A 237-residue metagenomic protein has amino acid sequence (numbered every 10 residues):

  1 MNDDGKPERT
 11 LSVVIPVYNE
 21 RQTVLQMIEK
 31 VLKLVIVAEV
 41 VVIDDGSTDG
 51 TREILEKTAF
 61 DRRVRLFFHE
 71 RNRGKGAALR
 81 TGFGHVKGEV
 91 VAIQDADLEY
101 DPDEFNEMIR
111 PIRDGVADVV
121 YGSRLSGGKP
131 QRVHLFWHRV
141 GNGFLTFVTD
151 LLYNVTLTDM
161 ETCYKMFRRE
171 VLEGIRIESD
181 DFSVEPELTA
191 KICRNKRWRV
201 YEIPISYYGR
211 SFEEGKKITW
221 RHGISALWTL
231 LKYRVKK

Functional and structural regions predicted by a protein language model:
M1-R9, L152-N154, I177-K237: Hydrophobic helical membrane-anchoring modules
V17, I43-D45, H69: Conserved sequence signature across two-component system core domains
E20-K33: Short, well-formed alpha-helical segments that are part of the catalytic scaffolds of diverse glycosyltransferases
E20-T23, S47, K75, D101: Donor nucleotide-sugar binding loop of glycosyltransferases
A38-V41, R52-H85: Conserved donor nucleotide-binding strand/loop of the catalytic core
D44-E53, L98: A conserved acidic beta->alpha catalytic loop
H69-H85, V90, P102-F182, Y208-L227: Acceptor/aglycone-binding surface of glycosyltransferases and processive sugar-polymer synthases
